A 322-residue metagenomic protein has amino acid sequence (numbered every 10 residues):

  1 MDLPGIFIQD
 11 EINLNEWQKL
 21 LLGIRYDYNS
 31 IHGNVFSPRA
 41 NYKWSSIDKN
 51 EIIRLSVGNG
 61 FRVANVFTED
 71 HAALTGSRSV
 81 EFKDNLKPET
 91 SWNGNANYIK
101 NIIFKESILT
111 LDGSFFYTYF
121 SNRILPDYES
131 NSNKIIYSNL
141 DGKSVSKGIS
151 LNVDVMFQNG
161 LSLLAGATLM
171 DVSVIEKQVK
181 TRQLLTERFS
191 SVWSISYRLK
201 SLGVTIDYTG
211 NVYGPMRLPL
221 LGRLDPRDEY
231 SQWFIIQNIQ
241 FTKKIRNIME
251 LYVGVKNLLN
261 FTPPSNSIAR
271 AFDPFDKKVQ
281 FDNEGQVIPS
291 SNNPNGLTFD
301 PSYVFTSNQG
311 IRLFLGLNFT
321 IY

Functional and structural regions predicted by a protein language model:
M1-N50, V63: Signature of Gram-negative outer-membrane beta-barrel scaffolds
D2-P4, I24-S30, W44, V57-V63 (+8 more regions): Transmembrane beta-strands of outer-membrane beta-barrel pores
N13-K19, L111, F116-Y119, N139-L220 (+1 more regions): Gram-negative outer-membrane beta-barrel transporters
N15-W17, S45-K49, S91, I103-E106 (+7 more regions): Outer-membrane beta-barrel channels and translocator barrels
L20-L22, P38, E51-L55, G94 (+7 more regions): Transmembrane beta-strands of outer-membrane beta-barrel proteins
S45-I47, I53-R54, K87-N139, K143-K147: Membrane-embedded beta-barrel scaffold of Gram-negative outer-membrane proteins
V174, L185-R246, L259, P264-I268 (+1 more regions): C-terminal beta-barrel architecture of Gram-negative outer-membrane proteins
V212-L220, K243-Y322: C-terminal beta-signal and adjacent terminal beta-strands/loops of Gram-negative outer-membrane beta-barrel proteins
